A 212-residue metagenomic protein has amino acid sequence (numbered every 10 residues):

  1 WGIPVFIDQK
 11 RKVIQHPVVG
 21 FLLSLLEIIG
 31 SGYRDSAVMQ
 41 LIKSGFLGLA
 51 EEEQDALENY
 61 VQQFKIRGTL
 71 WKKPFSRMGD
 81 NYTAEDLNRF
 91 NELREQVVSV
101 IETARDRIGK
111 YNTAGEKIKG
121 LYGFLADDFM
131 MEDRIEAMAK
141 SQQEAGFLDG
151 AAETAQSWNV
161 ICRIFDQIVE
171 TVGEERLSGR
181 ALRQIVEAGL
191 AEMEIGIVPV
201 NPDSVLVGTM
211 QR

Functional and structural regions predicted by a protein language model:
W1-R212: Polyanion-engaging groove/track-forming segments
